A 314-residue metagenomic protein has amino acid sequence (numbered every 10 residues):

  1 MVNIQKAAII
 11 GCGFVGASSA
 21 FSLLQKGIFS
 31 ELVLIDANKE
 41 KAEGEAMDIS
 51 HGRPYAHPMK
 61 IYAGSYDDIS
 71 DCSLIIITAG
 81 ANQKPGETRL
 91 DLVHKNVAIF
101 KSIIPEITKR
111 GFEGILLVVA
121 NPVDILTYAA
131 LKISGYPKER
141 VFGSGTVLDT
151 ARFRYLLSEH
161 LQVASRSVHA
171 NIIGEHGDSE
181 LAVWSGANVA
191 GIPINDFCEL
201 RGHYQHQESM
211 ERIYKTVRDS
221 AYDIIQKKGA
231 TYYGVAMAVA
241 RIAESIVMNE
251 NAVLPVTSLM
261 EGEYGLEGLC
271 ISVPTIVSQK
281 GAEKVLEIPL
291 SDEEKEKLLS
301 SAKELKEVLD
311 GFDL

Functional and structural regions predicted by a protein language model:
C12-G13: Glycine-rich Rossmann-fold phosphate-binding loop(s) that bind the pyrophosphate of adenine dinucleotide cofactors
G16-A17: N-terminal Rossmann-fold NAD(P) dinucleotide-binding loop
Q25-E31, G135-P137: Conserved S-adenosyl-L-methionine
I35-S73, E87, K306-L314: Conserved N-terminal Rossmann-fold NAD(P) cofactor-binding segment
P54-I115: Rossmann-like NAD(P)-binding element
T88-R154: Rossmann-like NAD(P)(H) cofactor-binding subdomain of soluble oxidoreductases
S134-R140, D149-L314: C-terminal substrate-binding/catalytic lobe of Rossmann-fold NAD(P)-dependent dehydrogenases
